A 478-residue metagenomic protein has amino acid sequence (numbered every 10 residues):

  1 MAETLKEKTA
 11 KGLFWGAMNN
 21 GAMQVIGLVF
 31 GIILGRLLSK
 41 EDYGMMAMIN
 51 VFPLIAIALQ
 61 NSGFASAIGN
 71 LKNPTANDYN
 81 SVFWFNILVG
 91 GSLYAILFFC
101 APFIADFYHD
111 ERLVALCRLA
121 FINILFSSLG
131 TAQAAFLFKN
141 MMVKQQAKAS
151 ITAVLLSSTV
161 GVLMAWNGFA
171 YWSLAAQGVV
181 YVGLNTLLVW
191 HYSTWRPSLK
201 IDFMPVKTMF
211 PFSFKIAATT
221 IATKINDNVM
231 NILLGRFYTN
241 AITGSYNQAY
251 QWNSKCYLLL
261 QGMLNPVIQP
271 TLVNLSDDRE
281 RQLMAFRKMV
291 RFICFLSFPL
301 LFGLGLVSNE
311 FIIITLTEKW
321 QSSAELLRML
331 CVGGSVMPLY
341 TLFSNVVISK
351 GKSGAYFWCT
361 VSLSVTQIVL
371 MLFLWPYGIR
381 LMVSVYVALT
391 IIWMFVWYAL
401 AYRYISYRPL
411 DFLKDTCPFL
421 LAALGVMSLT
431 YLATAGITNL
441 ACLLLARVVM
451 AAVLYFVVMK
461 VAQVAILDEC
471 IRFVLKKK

Functional and structural regions predicted by a protein language model:
M1-E3, T9, K144, L187-I232 (+3 more regions): Interhelical loop/hinge segments that connect adjacent transmembrane helices in multipass membrane
M1-L28, S66-G69, N73-W84, L113 (+4 more regions): N-terminal membrane topogenesis motif
A2-E3, Y402, Y407-P409, L429-K478: Membrane-proximal transmembrane or re-entrant/amphipathic helices at the cytosolic face
L5-F64, I87-F103, R118, A153-V162 (+2 more regions): Signature of the first transmembrane helix
G12-G27, L174-Y181, N185, V189 (+5 more regions): Transmembrane helical elements of multi-pass membrane transporters/channels
M23-G27, G31, N50-P53, I57-G69 (+11 more regions): Short runs within selected transmembrane alpha-helices of multi-pass transporters and secretion channels
G27, A58-A76, F138-K139, A249 (+2 more regions): Helix-loop junctions and terminal segments of transmembrane helices in multi-pass membrane transport/translocation
W84-H109, A115, L119, T159-L163 (+5 more regions): Alpha-helical transmembrane segments of multi-pass membrane transport and lipid-handling proteins
